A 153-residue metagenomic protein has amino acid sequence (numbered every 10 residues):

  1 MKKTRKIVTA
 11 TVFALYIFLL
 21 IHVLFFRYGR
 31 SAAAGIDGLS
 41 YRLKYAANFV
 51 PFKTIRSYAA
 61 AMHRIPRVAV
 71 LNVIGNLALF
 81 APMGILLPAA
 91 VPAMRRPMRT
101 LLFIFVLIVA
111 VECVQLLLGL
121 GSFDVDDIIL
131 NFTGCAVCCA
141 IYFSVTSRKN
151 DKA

Functional and structural regions predicted by a protein language model:
M1-L120, V125, C139-A153: Bulky hydrophobic segments
